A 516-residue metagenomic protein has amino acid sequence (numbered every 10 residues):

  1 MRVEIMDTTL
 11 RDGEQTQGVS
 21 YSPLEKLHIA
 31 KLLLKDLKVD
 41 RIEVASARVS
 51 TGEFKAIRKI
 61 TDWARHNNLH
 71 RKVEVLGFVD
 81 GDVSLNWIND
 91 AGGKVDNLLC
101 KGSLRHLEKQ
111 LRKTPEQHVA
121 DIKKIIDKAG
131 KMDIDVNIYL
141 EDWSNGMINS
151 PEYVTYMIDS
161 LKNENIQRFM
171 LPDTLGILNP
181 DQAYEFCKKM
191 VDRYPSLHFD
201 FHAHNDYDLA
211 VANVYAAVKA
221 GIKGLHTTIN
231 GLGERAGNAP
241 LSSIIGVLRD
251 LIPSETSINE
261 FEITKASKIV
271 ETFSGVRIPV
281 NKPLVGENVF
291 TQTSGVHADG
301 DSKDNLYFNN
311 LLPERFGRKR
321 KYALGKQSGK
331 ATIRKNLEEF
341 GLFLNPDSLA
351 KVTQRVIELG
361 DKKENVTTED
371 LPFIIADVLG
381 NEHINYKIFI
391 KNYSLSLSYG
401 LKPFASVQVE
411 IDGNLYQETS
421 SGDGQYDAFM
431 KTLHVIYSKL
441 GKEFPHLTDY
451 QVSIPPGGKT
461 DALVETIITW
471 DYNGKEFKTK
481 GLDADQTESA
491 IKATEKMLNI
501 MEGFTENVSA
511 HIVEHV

Functional and structural regions predicted by a protein language model:
R2-V3, T9, P253-D412, T419 (+1 more regions): A mid-to-C-terminal "edge-of-domain" accessory segment
V3-I5, R11-R41, D62-W63, N67-N68 (+3 more regions): Alpha/beta enzyme core
D12, T16-Q17, S46-T51, L104 (+6 more regions): Short, small-residue-enriched loops and turns at beta-alpha junctions that line or gate enzyme active sites
Q15, S20, H28-I29, L34 (+2 more regions): Non-catalytic terminal/interface segments that mediate subunit docking, oligomerization, and allosteric communication
D36, W63, N67, L99 (+15 more regions): Change "in soluble alpha/beta enzymes" to "in soluble alpha/beta proteins
L107, T227-E234, G246-I258, F316-Y322 (+2 more regions): Short beta-alpha connecting loops at secondary-structure transitions that line or flank enzyme active sites
L175-L178, E185-S302: Catalytic alpha/beta core domains of metabolic enzymes, predominantly
E476-H511: Mixed-charge, glycine-accented linear interaction segment located at domain edges/termini
